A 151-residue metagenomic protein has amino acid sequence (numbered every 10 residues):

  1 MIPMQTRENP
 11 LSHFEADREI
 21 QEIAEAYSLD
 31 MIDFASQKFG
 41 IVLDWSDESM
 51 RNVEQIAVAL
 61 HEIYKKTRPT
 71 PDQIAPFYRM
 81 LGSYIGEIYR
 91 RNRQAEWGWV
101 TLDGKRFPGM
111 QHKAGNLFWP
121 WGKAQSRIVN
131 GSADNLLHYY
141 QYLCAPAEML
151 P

Functional and structural regions predicted by a protein language model:
M1-N9, Q37-I41, G98-V100, N135-H138 (+1 more regions): Acidic, serine/threonine-rich, charge-biased low-complexity segments in large eukaryotic scaffold/adaptor proteins
I2-I74: N-terminal low-complexity, intrinsically disordered segments
N9, E22, L29, G40 (+4 more regions): Alpha-helical structural elements
Y27, Y64, Y78, Y84 (+2 more regions): Sequence-level detector for tyrosine residue identity
K38, V42, L60-T67, I88-R91 (+4 more regions): Short secondary-structure junctions and interdomain/linker hinges
D72-R127: Amphipathic protein-protein interaction modules
G109-P151: A recognition module on extended beta-rich or small alphabeta surfaces enriched in W/G with H and D/E
